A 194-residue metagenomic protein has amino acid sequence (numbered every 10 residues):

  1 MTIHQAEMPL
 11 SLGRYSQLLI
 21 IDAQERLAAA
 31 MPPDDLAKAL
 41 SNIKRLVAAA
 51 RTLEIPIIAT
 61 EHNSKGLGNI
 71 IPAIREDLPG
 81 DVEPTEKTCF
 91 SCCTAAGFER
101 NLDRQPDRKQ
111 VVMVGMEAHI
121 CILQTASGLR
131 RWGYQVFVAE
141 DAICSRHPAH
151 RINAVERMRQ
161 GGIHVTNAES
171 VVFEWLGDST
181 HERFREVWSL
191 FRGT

Functional and structural regions predicted by a protein language model:
T2-Q17, K65-T194: Active-site-adjacent betaalpha module
Y15-S16, P32-I58: A short alpha/beta connector and helix-capping loop motif
I20-I21, P56-H62: Short beta-strand segments at enzyme active-site cores
Q24-A30: Short acidic, Gly/Ser-rich segments with clustered Asp/Glu that frequently serve as metal-coordination loops in enzyme
A30-D34, H62, A149-H150: Short, solvent-exposed loop/turn segments at secondary-structure boundaries
D35-L36, E61, K87-F90: Short, flexible loop segments at the rims of nucleotide/cofactor-binding pockets, characterized by
N42-R45, E61, C92, L176: Residue-level signal for alpha-helical context at structural boundaries
